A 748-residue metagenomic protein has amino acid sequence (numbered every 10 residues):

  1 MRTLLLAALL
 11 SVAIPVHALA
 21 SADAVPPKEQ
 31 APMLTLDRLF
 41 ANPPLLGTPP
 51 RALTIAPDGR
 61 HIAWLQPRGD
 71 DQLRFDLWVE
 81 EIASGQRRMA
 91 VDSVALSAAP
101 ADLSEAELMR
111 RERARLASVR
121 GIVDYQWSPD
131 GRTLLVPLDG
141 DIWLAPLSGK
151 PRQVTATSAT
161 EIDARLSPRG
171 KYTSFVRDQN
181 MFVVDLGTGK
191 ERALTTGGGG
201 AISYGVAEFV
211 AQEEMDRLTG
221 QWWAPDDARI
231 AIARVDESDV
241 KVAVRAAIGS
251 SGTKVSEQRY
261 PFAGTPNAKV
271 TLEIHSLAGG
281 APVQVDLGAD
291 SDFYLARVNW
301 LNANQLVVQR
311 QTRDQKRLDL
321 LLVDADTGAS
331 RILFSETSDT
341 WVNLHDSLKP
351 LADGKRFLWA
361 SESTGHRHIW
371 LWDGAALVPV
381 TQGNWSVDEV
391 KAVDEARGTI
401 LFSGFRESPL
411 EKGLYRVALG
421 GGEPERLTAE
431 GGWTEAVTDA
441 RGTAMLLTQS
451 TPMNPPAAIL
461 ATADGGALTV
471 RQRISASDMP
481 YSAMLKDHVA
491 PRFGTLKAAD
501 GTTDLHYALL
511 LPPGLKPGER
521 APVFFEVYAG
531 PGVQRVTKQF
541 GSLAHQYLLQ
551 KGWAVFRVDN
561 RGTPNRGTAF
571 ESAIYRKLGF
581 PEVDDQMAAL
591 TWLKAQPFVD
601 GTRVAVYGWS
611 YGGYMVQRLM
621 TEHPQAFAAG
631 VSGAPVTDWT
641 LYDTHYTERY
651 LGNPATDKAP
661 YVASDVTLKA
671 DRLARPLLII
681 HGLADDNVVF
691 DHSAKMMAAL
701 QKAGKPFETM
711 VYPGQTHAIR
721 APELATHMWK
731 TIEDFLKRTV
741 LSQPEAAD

Functional and structural regions predicted by a protein language model:
M1-L4: Positively charged n-region of N-terminal signal peptides that target proteins for export
L6-L9, A13, T656-D657, A721: Polar helix-capping/helix-linker motif
A7-A13, A18-A444, P452-N454, L460-A461: Beta-propeller folds
A52, K241-V242, R297-N299, A303 (+2 more regions): Serine-hydrolase catalytic core recognition
